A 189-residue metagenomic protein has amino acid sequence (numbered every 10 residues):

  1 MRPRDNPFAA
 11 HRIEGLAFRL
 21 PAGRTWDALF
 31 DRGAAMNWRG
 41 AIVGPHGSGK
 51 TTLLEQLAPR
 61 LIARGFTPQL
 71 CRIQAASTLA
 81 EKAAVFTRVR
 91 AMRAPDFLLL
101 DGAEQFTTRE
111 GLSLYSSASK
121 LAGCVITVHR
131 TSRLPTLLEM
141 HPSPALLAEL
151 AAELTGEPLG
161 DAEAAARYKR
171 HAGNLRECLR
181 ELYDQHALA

Functional and structural regions predicted by a protein language model:
M1-N37, D184-A189: A short, basic N-terminal segment
M36-E55: Walker A/P-loop nucleotide-binding motif
T51-F66: P-loop NTPase Walker A phosphate-binding motif
R64-M92: AAA+/P-loop NTPase substrate/partner-engagement loops
R88-G111: Conserved P-loop NTPase "ATPase switch" module shared by AAA+ and STAND
E104-P144: Sensor-1/coupling segment of RecA-like P-loop NTPase cores
E139-A165: Conserved small helical "lid"/interfacial subdomain of P-loop NTPases
D161-A189: Amphipathic alpha-helical "lid/sensor" segments that cap RecA-like P-loop NTPase cores
